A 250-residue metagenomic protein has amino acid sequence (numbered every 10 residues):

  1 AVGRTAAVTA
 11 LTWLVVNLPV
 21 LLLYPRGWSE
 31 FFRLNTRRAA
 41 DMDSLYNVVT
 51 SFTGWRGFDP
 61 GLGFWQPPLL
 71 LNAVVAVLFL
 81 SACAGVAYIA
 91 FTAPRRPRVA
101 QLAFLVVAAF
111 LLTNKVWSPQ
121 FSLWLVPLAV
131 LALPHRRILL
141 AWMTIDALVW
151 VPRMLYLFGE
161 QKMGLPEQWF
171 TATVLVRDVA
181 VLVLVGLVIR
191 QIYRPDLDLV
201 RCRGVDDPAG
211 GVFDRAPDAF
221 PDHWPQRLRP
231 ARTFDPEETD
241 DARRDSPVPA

Functional and structural regions predicted by a protein language model:
A1, V15, L112-F121: Transmembrane helices and adjacent periplasmic/lumenal helix-loop junctions of polyprenol-phosphate-dependent
V2-V20, I145: Hydrophobic alpha-helical membrane-interfacial segments at the cytosolic entry of transmembrane helices
T9-A10, Q101-V107, P127, I138-V149: Central hydrophobic cores of alpha-helical transmembrane segments in multi-pass integral membrane proteins
V20-F52: Extracytoplasmic catalytic-loop and juxtamembrane helix elements of membrane-embedded, polyprenol/dolichol-linked
S44-L112, I192, D196-V248: Aromatic/glycine/proline-enriched transmembrane-helix motif characteristic of membrane-embedded glycan-assembly enzymes
F91, V151-G164: Juxtamembrane "helix-exit" motif on the non-cytosolic side of transmembrane helices
S118-H135: Hydrophobic/aromatic-rich transmembrane helices and adjacent perimembrane loops
V176-Q191: Hydrophobic cores of alpha-helical transmembrane segments in multi-pass inner/ER membrane proteins, independent
